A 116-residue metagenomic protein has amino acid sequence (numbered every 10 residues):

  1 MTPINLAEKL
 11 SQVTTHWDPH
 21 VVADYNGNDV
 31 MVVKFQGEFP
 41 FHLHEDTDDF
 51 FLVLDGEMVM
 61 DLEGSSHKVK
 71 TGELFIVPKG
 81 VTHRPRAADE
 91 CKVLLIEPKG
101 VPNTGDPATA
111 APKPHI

Functional and structural regions predicted by a protein language model:
M1-M31, T109-I116: A short, N-terminal "cap"/entry segment at the start of jelly-roll beta-barrel domains of the cupin/DSBH fold
D18, N26-N28, G37, S65 (+3 more regions): A generic "binding-loop/recognition-motif" signal
N26, L54-D55, K70-T71, D89: A cytosolic small-molecule/anion-sensing beta-strand core signal
D29-E45: Conserved short histidine dyad/triad with adjacent acidic residue
F41-L43, D48-V53, H67, P85: His/acidic/aromatic-lined binding-pocket segments of jelly-roll/cupin-type domains and related regulatory beta-sandwich
E63-K79: Short acidic-glycine-tyrosine-enriched beta hairpin
K79-P107: Ligand-binding loop in jelly-roll beta-barrel domains
